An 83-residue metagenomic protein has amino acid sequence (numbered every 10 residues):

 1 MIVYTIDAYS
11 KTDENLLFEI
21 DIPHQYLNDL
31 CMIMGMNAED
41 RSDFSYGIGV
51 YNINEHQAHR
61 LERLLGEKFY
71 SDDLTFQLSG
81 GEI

Functional and structural regions predicted by a protein language model:
M1-I2, I33: Short, flexible segments with low predicted structural confidence
Y4-Y9: A short beta-strand micro-motif
L16-D40: Short, flexible N-terminal segments of the mature chain
M34-I83: Acidic, low-complexity intrinsically disordered segments
